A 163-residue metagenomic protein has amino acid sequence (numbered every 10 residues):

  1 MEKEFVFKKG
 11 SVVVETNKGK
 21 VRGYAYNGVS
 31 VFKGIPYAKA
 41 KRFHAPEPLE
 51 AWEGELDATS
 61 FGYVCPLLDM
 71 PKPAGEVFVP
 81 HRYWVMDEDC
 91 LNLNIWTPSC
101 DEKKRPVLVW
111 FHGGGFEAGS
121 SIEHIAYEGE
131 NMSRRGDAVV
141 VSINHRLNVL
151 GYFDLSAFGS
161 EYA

Functional and structural regions predicted by a protein language model:
M1-A163: Non-catalytic accessory segments of hydrolases
